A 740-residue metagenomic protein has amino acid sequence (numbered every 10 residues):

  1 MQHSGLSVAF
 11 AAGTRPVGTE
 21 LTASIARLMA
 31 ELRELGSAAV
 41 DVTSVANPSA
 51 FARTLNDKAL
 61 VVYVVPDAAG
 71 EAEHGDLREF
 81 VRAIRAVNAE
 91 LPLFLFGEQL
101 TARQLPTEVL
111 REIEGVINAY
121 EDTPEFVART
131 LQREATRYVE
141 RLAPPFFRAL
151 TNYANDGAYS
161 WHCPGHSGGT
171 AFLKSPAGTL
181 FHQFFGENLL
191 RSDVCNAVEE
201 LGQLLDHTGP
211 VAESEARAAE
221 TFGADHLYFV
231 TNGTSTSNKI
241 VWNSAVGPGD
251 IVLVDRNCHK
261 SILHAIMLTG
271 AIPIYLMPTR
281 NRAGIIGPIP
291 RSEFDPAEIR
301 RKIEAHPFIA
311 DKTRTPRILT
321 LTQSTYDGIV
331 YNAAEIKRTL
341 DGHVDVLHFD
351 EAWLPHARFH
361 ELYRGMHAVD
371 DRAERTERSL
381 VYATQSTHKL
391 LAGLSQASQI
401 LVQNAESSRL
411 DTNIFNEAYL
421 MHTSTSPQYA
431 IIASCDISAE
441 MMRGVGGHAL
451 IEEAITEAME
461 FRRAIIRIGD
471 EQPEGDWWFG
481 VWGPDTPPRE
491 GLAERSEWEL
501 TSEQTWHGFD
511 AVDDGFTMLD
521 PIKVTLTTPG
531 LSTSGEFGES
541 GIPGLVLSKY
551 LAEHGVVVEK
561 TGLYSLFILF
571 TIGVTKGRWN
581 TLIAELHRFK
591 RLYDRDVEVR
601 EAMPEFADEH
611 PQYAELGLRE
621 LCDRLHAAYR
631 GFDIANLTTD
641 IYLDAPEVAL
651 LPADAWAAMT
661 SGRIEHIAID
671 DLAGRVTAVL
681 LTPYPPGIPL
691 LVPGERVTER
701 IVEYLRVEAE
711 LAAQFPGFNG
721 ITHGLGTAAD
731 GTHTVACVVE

Functional and structural regions predicted by a protein language model:
M1-V8: Non-catalytic signal-transmission and effector/linker regions of two-component phosphorelay proteins
L6, I25-L28, E34, A46-Y63 (+6 more regions): Non-catalytic terminal extensions of PLP-dependent enzymes
T14-A23, P66-D76, Q99-A102, T325-G328: Short acidic, S/G/P-rich loop/turn micro-motifs used as interaction or catalytic elements
T14-P16, A68-A69, L95-A102, E121-T123 (+2 more regions): Short beta-alpha junction loops
R15-V45: Two-component/phosphorelay signaling modules centered on CheY-like receiver
V45-P48, R53-N56, R78-R82, P106 (+3 more regions): Conserved PLP-enzyme active-site core in the AAT-like
P92, D225-L227, G249-V252: Short active-site oxyanion
N188-T236: Conserved N-terminal alpha-helix of the aminotransferase class I/II PLP-enzyme fold
